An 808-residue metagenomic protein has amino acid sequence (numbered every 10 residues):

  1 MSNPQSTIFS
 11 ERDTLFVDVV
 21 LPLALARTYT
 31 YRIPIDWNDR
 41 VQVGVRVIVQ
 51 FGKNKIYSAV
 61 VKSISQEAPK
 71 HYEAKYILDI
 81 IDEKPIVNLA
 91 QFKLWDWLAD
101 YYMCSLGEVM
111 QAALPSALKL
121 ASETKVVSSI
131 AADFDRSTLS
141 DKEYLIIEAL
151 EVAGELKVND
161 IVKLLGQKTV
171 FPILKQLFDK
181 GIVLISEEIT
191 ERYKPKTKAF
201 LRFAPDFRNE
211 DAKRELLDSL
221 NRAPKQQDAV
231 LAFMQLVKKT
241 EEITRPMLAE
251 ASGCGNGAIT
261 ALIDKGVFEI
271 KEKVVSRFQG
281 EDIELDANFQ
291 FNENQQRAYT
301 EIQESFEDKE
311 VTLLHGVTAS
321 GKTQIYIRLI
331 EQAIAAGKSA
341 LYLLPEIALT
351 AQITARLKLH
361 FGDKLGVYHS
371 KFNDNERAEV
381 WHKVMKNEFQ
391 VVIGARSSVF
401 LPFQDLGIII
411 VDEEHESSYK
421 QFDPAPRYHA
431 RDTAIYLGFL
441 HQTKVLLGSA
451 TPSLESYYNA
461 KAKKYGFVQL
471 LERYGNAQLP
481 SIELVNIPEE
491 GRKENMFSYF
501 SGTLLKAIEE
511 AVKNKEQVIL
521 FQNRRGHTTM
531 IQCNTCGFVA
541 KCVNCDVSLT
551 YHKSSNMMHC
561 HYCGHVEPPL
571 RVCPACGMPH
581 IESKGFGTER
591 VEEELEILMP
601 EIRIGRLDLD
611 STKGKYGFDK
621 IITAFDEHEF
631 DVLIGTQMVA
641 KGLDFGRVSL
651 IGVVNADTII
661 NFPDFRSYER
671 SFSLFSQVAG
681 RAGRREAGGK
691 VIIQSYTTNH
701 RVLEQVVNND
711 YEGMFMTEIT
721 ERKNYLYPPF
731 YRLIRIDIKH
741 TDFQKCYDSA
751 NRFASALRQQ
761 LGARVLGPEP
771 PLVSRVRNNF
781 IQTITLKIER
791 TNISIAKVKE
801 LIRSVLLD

Functional and structural regions predicted by a protein language model:
M1-G394, V399-S449, K461-A477, Q760 (+2 more regions): Accessory, non-ATPase domains that flank or precede helicase/AAA+ motor cores in DNA-metabolism machines
S63-S65, L114, E187-I189, E272-V274 (+4 more regions): A general secondary-structure junction signal
L184, I604, Q760-P771, D808: Short beta-strand elements
D286-N292, Q296-T300, S305-Y747, S755 (+4 more regions): Inter-lobe coupling/hinge segments of SF2-like helicase ATPases
R777-N779: C-terminal effector/interaction modules appended to NTPase cores
